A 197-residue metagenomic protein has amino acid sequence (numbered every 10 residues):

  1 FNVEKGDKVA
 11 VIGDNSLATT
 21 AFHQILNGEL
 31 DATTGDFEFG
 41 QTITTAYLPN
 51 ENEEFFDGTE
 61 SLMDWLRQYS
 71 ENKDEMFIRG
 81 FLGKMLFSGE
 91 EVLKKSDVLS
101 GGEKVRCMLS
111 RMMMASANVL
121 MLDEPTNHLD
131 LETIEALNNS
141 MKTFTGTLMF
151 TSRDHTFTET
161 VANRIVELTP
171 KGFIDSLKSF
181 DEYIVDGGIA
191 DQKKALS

Functional and structural regions predicted by a protein language model:
F1-S197: ABC ATP-binding cassette signature C-motif
